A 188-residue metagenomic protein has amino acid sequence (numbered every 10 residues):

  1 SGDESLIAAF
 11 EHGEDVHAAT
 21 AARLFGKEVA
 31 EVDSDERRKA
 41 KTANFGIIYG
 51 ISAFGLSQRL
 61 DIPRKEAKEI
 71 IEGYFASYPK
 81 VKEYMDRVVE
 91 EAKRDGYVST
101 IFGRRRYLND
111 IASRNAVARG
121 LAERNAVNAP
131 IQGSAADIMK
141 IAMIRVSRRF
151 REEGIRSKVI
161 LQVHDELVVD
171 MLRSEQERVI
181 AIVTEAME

Functional and structural regions predicted by a protein language model:
S1-E188: Conserved catalytic core of nucleotide polymerization and phosphodiester-bond processing enzymes
